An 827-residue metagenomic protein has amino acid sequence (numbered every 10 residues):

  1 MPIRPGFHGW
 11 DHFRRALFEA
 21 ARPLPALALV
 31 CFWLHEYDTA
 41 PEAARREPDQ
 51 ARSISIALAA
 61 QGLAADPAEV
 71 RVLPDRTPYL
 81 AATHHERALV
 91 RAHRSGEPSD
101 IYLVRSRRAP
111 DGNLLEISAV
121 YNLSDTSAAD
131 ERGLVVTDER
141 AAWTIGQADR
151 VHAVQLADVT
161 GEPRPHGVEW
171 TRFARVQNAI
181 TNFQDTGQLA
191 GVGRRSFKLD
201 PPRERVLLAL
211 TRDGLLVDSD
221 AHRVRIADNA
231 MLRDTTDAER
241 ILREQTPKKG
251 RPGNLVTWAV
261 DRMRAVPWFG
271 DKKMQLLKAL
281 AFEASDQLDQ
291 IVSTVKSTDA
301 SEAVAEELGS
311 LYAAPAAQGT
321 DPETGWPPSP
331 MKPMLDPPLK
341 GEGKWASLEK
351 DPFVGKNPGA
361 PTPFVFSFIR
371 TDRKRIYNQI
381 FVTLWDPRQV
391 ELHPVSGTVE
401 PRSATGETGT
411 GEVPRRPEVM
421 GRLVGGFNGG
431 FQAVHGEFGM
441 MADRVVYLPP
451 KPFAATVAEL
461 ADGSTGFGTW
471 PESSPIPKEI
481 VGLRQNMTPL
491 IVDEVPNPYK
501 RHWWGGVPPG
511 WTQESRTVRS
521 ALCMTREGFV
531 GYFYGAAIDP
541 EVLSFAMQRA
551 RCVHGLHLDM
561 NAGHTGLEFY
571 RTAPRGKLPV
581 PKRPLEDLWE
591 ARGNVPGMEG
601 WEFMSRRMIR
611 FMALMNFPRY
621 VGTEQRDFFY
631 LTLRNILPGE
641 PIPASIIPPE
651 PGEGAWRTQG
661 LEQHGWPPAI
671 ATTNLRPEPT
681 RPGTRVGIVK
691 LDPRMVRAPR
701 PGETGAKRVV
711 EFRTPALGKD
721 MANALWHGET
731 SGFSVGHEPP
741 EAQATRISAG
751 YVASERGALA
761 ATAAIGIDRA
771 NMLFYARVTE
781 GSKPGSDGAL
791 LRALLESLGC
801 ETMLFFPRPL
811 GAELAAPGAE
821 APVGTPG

Functional and structural regions predicted by a protein language model:
M1: SF2 helicase/translocase NTPase motor core, specifically the RecA-like lobe 1 inter-motif segment between Walker
R4-A26: N-terminal Sec-pathway targeting helices
F18-A26, C31-G827: Gly/Ser/Thr/Pro-rich low-complexity, intrinsically disordered segments
